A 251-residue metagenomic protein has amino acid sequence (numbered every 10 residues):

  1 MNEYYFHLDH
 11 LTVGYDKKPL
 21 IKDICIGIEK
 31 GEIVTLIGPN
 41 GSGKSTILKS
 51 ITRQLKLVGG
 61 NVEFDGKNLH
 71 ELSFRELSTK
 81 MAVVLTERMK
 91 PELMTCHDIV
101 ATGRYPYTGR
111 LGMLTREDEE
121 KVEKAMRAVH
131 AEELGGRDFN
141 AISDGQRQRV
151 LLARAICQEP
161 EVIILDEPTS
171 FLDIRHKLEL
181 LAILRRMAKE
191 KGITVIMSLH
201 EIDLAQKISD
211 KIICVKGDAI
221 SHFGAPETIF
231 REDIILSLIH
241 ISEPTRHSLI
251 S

Functional and structural regions predicted by a protein language model:
I37-P39: The feature captures the beta-strand-to-loop junction immediately N-terminal to the Walker
T52: Helix-to-loop junction immediately C-terminal to a conserved catalytic motif
G60-N68, L77: Conserved ABC transporter NBD signature motif
A101, R116-L134: Conserved ABC ATPase "signature" region
M113, D138-I142, Q146: Conserved ABC ATPase signature
I163-D166: Catalytic Walker B motif of ABC-type/P-loop ATPase nucleotide-binding domains
P244-I250: Single conserved hydrophobic/aromatic residue that forms the stacking wall/gate of nucleotide- or nucleobase-binding
